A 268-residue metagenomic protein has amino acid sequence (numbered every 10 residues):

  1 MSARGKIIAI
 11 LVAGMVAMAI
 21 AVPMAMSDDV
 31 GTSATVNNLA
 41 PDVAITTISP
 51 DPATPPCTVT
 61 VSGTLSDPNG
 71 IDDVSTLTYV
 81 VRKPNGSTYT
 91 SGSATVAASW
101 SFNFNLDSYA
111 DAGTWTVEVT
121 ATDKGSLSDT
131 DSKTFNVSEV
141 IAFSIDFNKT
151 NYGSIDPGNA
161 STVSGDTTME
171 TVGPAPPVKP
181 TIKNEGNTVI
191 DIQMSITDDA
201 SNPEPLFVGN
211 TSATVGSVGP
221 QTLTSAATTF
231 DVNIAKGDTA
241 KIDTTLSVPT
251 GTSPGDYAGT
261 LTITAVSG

Functional and structural regions predicted by a protein language model:
S2-T47, S126-A160, S164, N187-T188 (+6 more regions): Short, polar/proline-rich extracytoplasmic segments that appear immediately after membrane translocation
T54-T60: Short coil/turn motif common to extracellular beta-sandwich-like domains
T60, I155-T228, T262-G268: Surface-exposed interaction patch
G63-I71, K83, D123-G125, I182-T188: Extracellular acidic, Ser/Thr/Pro-rich low-complexity tracts
L65, N69-T90, I192-S195, D256-T260: Short flexible loop/turn segments that cap and initiate beta-strands
S91-S93, L106-D107, T228-I234, V248: Beta-strand-rich interaction surfaces with strong enrichment in secreted/lumenal proteins
T95-N105, D111, G237-I242: Aromatic sugar-binding surface patches on proteins that engage polysaccharides or sugar-phosphate polymers
G113-V119, A240-I242, Y257-G259: Exposed beta-strand face motif in extracellular beta-rich ectodomains
